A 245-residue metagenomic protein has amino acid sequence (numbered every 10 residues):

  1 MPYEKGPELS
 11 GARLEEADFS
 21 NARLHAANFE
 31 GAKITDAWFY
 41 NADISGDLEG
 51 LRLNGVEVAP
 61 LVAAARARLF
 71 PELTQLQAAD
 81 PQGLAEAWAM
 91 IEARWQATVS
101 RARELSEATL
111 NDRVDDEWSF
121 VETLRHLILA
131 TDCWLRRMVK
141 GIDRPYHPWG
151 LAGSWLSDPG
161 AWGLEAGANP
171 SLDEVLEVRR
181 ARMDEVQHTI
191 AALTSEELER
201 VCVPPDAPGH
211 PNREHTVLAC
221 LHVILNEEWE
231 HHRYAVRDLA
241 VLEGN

Functional and structural regions predicted by a protein language model:
M1-R68: Tandem repeat scaffolds
E57, L61-A87, L135-M183, L242-N245: Short, helix-capping/interhelical loops that line the mouth of catalytic, cofactor-, or ligand-binding pockets
A78-P81, A85, E92, E117 (+1 more regions): Amphipathic alpha-helical repeat elements characteristic of tetratricopeptide repeat
A87-T98, A130, W134, S171 (+3 more regions): Alpha-helical packing segments of well-folded alpha/beta enzyme cores
A97-S106: Long, well-ordered alpha-helical segments
E107-W162, D184, V201-N245: Short, contiguous alpha-helical
D143-R144, Q187-E199: Proline-centered turn/helix-capping motifs that create local helix->coil transitions or kinks
